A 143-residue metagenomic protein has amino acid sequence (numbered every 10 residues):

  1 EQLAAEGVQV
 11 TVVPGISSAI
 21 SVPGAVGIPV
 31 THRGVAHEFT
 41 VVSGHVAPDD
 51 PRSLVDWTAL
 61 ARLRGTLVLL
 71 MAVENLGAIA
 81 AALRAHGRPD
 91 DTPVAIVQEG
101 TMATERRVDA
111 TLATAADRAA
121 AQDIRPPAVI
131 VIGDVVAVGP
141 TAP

Functional and structural regions predicted by a protein language model:
E1-A5, V13, V22-A36: Active-site loop-to-helix "anion-binding N-cap" substructures in soluble metabolic enzymes
E1-Q9, A36-E38, V42-P143: A contiguous loop/helix-start segment that scaffolds small-molecule binding in enzyme catalytic cores
P14-G15, A72: Short beta->alpha connector loops at strand-helix junctions that form conserved, small/polar/Pro-enriched
S17-A19: Active-site-adjacent betaalpha module
